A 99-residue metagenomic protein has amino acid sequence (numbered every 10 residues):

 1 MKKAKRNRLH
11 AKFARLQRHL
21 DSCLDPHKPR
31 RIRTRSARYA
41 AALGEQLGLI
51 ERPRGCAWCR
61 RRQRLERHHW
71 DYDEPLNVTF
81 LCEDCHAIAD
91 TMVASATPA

Functional and structural regions predicted by a protein language model:
M1-E66, D71-D84, I88-A99: Contiguous alpha-helical segments
